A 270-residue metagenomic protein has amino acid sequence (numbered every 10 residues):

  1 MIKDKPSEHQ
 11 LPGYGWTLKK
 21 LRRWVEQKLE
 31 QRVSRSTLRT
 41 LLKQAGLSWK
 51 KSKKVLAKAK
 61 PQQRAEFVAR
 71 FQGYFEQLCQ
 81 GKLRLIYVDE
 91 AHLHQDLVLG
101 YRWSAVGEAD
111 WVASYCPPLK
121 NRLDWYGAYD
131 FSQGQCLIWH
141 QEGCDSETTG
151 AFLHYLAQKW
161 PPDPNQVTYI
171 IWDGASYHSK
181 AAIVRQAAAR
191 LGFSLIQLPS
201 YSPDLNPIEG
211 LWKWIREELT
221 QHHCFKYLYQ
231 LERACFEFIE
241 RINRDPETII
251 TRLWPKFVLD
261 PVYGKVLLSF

Functional and structural regions predicted by a protein language model:
M1-R35, C79: A short, amphipathic alpha-helix used for macromolecular contacts
L21, L38, D89-A91, G127-A128 (+5 more regions): Generic structural signal for small/hydrophobic residues in well-ordered secondary structure, especially within
T37, K82-L85, I208-F270: C-terminal anion-handling pockets and recognition modules
R39-L78, V98-V106: Basic, flexible linker segments flanking DNA-binding modules in nucleic acid-interacting mobile-element proteins
V68-H154, P255-F270: Extended, low-complexity cationic-aromatic segments
D110-P118, A189-G210, C224: RNase H-like polynucleotidyl transferase catalytic core
T148-T168: Short, basic/hydrophobic alpha-helical segments
P164-S179, Y201, N206: Acidic/histidine-rich, metal-coordinating catalytic segments
